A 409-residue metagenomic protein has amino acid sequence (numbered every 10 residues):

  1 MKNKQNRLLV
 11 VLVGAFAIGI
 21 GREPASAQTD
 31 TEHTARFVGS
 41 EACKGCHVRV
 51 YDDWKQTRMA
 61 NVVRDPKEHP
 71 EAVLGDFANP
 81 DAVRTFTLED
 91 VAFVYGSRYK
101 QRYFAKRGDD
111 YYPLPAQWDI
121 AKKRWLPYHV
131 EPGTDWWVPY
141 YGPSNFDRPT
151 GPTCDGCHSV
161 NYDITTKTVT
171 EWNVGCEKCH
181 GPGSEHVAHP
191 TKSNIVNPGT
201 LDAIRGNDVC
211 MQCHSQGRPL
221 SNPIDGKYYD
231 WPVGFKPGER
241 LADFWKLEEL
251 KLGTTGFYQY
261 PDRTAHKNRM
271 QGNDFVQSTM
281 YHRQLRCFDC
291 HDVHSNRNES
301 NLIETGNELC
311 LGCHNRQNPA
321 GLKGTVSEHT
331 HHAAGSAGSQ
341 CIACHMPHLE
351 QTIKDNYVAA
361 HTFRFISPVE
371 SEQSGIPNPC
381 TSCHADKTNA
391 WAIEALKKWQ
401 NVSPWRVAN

Functional and structural regions predicted by a protein language model:
M1-Q5: N-terminal secretory signal peptides that target proteins for export/translocation
V10-G19: Bacterial N-terminal signal peptides
R22-Q28: Signal peptide processing junction and immediate N-terminal pro/mature segment of secreted/exported proteins
T29-F37, E41, V48-P139, D163-N409: Primarily the internal scaffold of c-type cytochrome electron-transfer domains, especially repeated/multiheme c-type
C46, C157: Short HxH-centered metal-ligating active-site micro-motif
K106, N145-F146: Short, charge-rich binding segments
P132-P139, D147-T153, S159: A gly/proline- and charged-residue-enriched helix-loop-helix capping module
